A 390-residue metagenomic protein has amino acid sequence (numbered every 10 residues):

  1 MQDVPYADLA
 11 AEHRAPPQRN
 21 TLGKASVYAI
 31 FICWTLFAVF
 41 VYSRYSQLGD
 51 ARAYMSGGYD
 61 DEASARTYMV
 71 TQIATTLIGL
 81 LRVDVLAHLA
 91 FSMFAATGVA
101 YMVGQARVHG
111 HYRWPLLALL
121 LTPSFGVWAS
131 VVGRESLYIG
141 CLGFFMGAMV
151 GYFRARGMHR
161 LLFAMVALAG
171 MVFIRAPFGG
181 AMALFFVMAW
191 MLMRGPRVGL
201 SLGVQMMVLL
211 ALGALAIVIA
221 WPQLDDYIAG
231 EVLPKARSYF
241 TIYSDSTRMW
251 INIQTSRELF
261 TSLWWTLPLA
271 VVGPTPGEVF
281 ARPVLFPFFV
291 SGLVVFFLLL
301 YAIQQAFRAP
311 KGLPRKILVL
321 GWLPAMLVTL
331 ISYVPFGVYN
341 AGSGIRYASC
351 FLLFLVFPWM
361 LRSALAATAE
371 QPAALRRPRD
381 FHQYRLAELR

Functional and structural regions predicted by a protein language model:
R44-Y45, G49, M55, R175-P310: Alpha-helical transmembrane segments and terminal signal-anchor/GPI-anchor hydrophobic tails, characterized by long
R52-D84, T266-A270: Short hydrophobic/aromatic helix or loop-helix immediately within or flanking a transmembrane segment in polytopic
Y68, L80-T97, F288-L293: Loop-to-helix entry region of an early transmembrane alpha helix in multi-pass inner-membrane enzymes
L89-H109, F297-Y301: Transmembrane-helix motifs of polytopic, lipid-linked glycan transferases
M102-P123: Transmembrane-helix signature of polytopic, membrane-embedded enzymes that assemble or transfer cell-envelope glycans
A106-G110, F145-R160: Membrane-interface transmembrane helices that cradle and orient dolichyl/undecaprenyl
G126-W128, R160-A183, V187: Membrane-interface alpha helices of multi-pass inner-membrane proteins
S130-Y138: Short acidic/glycine- and proline-prone juxtamembrane loop motifs at membrane-interface regions of multi-pass membrane
